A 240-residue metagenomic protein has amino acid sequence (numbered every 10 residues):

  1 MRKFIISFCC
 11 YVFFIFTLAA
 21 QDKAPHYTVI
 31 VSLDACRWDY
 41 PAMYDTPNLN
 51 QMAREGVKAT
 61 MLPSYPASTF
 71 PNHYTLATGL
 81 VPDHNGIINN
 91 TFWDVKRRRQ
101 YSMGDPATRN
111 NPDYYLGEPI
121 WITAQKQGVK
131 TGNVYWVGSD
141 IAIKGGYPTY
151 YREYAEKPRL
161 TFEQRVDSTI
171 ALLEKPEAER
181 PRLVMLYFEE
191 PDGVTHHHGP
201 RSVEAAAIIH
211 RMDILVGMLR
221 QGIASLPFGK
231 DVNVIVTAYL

Functional and structural regions predicted by a protein language model:
M1-A24: Bacterial Sec-dependent N-terminal signal peptides
D22-A42, T46: N-terminal module-boundary/linker segments of secreted carbohydrate-active enzymes
A24-V29, R54-K58, K126-G132, A178-V184 (+1 more regions): Loop/turn elements at helix/coil->beta-strand transitions in domains of secreted/extracellular proteins
I30, N48, R211-L240: Metal-dependent active-site segment of extracytoplasmic phospho-/sulfohydrolases and closely related
V31-A35, L62-Y65, V134-S139, Y187-P191 (+1 more regions): Active-site-proximal beta-strand/loop segments in catalytic clefts of secreted hydrolases
D39-N85: Short, structured active-site-proximal loop/turn typified by the sulfatase FGly-forming signature C/S-X-P-X-R
V81-G199: His/Asp/Glu-rich, glycine-adjacent segments that coordinate divalent cations and/or stabilize oxyanion chemistry on
T195-L215: Active-site-proximal segments of metal-dependent phosphoesterases and phosphodiesterases across multiple
